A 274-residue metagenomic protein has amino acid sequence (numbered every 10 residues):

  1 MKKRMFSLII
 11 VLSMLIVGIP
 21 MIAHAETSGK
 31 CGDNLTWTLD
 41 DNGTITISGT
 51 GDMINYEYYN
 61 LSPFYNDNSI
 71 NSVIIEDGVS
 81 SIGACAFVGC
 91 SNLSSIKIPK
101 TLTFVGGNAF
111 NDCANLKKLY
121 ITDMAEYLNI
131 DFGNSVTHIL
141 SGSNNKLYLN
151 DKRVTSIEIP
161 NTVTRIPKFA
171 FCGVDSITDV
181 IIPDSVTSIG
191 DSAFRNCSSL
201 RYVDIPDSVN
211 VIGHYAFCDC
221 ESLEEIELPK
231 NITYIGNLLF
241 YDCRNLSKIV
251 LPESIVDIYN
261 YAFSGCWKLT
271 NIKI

Functional and structural regions predicted by a protein language model:
M1-I10: Bacterial N-terminal signal peptides that target proteins for export
I9-G18: Bacterial N-terminal signal peptides
G18-T27: Sec-dependent signal peptide cleavage junction
E26-T46: GGW-centered surface loops in extracellular recognition modules
T36-T38, C85, G107-N111, I130: Short, T/G/N/S-enriched strand-turn elements that build extracellular solenoid repeat scaffolds
N42-G51, N68-S81, S91-F104, A114-I130 (+6 more regions): Structural signature of tandem-repeat unit edges
M53-S69, F171: Extended Gly/Ser/Thr-rich low-complexity repeat segments, especially those forming or decorating extracellular
G83-A86, G106-A109, P167-A170, G190-R195 (+3 more regions): Consensus positions within tandem repeat domains that build extended binding/scaffold surfaces
